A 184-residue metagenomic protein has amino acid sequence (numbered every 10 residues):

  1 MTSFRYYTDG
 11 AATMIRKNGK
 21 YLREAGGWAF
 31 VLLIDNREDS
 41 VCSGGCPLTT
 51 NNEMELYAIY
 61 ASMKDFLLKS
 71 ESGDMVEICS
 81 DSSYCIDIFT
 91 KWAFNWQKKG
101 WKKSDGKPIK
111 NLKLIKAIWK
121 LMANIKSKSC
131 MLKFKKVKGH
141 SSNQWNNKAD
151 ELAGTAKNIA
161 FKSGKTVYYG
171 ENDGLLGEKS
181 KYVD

Functional and structural regions predicted by a protein language model:
M1-E53, Y57, K64-L67, D150-E151 (+3 more regions): RNase H-like nuclease fold core
A11-N18, M63-K148, S180-V183: RNase H catalytic domain
L33-N36, I59-Y60, S104-P108, I115-K116 (+1 more regions): Short, surface-exposed, polar/charged, turn-prone segments marking secondary-structure boundaries
D35, K126-S127, Y169-G170: Charged, low-complexity intrinsically disordered terminal regions and linker tails
G73-Y84, K162-L176: Charge-dense, low-complexity polyampholytic segments
M75-V76, N95, E151, N158 (+1 more regions): Flexible domain-boundary/linker segments
K99, G106, T155-N158, G170-G174: Short, surface-exposed, charged/polar-biased interaction segments
